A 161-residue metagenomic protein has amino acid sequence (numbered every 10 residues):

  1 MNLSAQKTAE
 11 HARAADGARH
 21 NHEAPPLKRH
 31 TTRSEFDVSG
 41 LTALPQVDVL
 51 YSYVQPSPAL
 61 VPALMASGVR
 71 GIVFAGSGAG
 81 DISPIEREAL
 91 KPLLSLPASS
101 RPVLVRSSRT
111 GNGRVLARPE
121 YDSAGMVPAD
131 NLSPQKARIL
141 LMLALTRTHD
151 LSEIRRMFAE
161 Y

Functional and structural regions predicted by a protein language model:
M1-V73, S77-A79, P84-E86, E160-Y161: Accessory alpha-helical/coil subdomains and C-terminal extensions that flank or cap enzyme catalytic cores
A79-Y161: C-terminal non-catalytic interaction/assembly regions of soluble proteins
